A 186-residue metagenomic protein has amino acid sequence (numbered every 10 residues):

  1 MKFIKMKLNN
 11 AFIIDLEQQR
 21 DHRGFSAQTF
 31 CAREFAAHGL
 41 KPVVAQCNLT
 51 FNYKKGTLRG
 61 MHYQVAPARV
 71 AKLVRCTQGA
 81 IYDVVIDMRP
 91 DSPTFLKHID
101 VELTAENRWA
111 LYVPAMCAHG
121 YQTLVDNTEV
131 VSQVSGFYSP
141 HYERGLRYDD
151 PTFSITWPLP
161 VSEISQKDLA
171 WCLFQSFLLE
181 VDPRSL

Functional and structural regions predicted by a protein language model:
M1-E106, N127, S132-L186: Non-catalytic, conserved peripheral segments adjacent to functional cores
L103-V125: Conserved metal-binding segment of the jelly-roll/cupin
